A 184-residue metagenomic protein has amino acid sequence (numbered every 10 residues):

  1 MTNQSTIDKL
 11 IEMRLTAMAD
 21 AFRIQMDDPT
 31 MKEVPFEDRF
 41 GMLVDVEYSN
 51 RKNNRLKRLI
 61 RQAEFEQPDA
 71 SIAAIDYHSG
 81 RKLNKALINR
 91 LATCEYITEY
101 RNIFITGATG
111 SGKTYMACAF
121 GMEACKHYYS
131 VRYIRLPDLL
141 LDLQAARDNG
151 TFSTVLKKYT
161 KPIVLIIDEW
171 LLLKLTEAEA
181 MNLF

Functional and structural regions predicted by a protein language model:
M1-A19: Charged, compositionally biased N-terminal leader segments and the immediate start of the first structured element
K9-E12, A21, R61-L83: Dynamic helix-loop-helix/coil hinge segments at AAA+ ATPase domain boundaries and subdomain interfaces
M13-T16, Q25, V46, N50 (+6 more regions): Conserved, well-folded catalytic cores of nucleic-acid-processing and energy-transducing macromolecular machines
R14, I75, A117, R135 (+1 more regions): Conserved RecA-like P-loop NTPase ATPase core
T16-Q67: Interdomain "pre-motor" coupling segment immediately N-terminal to P-loop NTPase/helicase cores
I24-D28, A74, N102-I103, L171: Short hinge/gating elements
L83-K161: Conserved P-loop
G150-F184: Conserved nucleotide-sensing/catalytic segment adjacent to the nucleotide-binding pocket in NTP-handling enzymes
